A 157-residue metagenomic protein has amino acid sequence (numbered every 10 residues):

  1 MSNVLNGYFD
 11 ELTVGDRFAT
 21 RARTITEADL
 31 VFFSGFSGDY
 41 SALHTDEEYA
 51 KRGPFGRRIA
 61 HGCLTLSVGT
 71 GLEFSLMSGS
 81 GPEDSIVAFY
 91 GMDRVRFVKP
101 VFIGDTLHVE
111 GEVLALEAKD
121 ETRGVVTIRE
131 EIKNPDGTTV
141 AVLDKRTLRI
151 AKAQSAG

Functional and structural regions predicted by a protein language model:
M1-T13, F97-G157: HotDog/MaoC-like acyl-thioester-processing domains
S2-A60, F74, A151: Catalytic strand-loop segment that frames the active site of acyl-thioester-processing enzymes
F36, G56-A60, M92-R96, V125 (+1 more regions): Short amphipathic alpha-helical patches
A42-H44, F55-G56, D84, F89-Y90 (+3 more regions): Short, intrinsically disordered/low-complexity patches at protein termini and at juxtamembrane boundaries
P54-R57, S67-E112: Hydrophobic beta-strand-centered segment that forms part of the acyl-chain substrate-binding groove
